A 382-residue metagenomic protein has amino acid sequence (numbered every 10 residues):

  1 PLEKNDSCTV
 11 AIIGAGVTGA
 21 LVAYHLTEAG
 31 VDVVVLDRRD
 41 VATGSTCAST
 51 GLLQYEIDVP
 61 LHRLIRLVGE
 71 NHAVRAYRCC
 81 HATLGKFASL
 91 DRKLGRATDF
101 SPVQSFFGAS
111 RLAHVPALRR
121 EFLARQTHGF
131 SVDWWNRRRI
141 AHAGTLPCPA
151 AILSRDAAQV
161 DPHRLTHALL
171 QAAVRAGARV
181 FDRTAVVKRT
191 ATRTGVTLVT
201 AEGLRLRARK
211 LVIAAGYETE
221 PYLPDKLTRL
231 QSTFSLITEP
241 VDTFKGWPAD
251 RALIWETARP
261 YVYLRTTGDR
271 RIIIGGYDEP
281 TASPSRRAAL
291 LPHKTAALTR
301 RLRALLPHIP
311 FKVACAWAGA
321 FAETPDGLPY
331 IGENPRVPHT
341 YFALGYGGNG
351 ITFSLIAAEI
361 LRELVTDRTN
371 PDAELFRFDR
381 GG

Functional and structural regions predicted by a protein language model:
P1-C8, L21, A29-V31, W134 (+2 more regions): C-terminal lid/capping helical subdomain adjacent to the catalytic/cofactor pocket in oxidative enzymes
G14-G16, R38: Glycine-rich Rossmann-fold phosphate-binding loop(s) that bind the pyrophosphate of adenine dinucleotide cofactors
A23, T27-E28, A172: Gly/Ala-rich phosphate-binding loop of Rossmann-like dinucleotide-binding domains, activating on the conserved
E28-A48: Glycine-rich FAD pyrophosphate-binding loop
L64-A172: Rossmann-like flavin
G85, K93-S101, V186, L204-P338: Active-site substrate-recognition segment that forms the wall of the catalytic cavity or substrate channel
L123-A124, A151-R209, A214: Helical element adjacent to the flavin cofactor pocket in flavoenzyme catalytic cores
L153-L170, K294-R301, G350-F353, A357: Mid-domain beta-loop-alpha active-site segment that forms a flexible, acidic cofactor/metal-binding surface
